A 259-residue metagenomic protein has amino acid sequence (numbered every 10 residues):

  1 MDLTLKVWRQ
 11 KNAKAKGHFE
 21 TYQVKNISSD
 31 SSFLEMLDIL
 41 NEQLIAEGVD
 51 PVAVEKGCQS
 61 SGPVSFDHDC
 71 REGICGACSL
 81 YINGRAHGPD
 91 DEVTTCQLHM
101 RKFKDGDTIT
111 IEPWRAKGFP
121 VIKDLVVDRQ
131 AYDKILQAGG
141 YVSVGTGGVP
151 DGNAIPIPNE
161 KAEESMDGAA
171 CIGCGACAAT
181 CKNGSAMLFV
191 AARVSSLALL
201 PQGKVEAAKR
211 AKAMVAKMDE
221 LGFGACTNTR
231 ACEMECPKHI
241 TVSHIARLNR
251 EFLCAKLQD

Functional and structural regions predicted by a protein language model:
M1-N26: Eukaryote-biased recognition of intrinsically disordered, low-complexity regulatory segments
F19-V24, V93-T95, K182: Well-ordered beta-strand positions in beta-sheet-rich domains
I27-S28, K102: Short proline/glycine- and polar residue-rich coil/turn motifs
S31-Q59, I109-D259: Ferredoxin-type iron-sulfur electron-transfer modules in oxidoreductases and energy-metabolism complexes
E55-A77: Short, structured protein-protein interaction patches enriched in aromatics and acidic/basic residues, typified by
I74, L80-I82, C232: Functionalized membrane-embedded alpha-helices
G84-F103: S4-like RNA-binding module at protein N-termini
